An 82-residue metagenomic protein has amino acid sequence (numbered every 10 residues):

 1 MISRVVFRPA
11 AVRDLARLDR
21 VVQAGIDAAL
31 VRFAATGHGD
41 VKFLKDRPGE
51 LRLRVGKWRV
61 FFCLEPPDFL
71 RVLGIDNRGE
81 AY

Functional and structural regions predicted by a protein language model:
M1-A24, H38-G39, L51-W58, C63-Y82: Enriched for short, Lys/Arg-rich terminal
A28-L53: A short, surface-exposed loop/turn module that caps and links secondary-structure elements
